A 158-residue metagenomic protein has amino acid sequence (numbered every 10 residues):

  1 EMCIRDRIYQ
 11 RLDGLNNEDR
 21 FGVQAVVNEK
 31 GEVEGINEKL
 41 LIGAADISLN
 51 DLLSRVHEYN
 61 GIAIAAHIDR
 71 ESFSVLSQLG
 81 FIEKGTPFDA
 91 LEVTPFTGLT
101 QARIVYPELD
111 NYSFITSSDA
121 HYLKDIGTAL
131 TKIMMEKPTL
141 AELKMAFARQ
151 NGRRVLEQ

Functional and structural regions predicted by a protein language model:
E1-A90, T97, P107, E142: Extended substrate/RNA-proximal surfaces in nucleic-acid metabolism proteins
I68, P95, S118-A120: Active-site metal-binding loops of divalent metal-dependent hydrolases
F73-F81, R103, K124-K137: Histidine/acidic-residue-rich catalytic or RNA/ligand-binding cores of hydrolases and nuclease-related proteins
G85-A90, L109-S113, L130-M134: Glycine-enriched alpha-helix->loop->beta-strand junction motifs that scaffold or abut catalytic
R103-L109: Short, aromatic/basic amphipathic alpha-helical patches
Y112-T128: Short acidic/histidine-rich active-site segments
K137-Q158: Mid-to-C-terminal alpha-helical segments outside catalytic/metal-binding sites
